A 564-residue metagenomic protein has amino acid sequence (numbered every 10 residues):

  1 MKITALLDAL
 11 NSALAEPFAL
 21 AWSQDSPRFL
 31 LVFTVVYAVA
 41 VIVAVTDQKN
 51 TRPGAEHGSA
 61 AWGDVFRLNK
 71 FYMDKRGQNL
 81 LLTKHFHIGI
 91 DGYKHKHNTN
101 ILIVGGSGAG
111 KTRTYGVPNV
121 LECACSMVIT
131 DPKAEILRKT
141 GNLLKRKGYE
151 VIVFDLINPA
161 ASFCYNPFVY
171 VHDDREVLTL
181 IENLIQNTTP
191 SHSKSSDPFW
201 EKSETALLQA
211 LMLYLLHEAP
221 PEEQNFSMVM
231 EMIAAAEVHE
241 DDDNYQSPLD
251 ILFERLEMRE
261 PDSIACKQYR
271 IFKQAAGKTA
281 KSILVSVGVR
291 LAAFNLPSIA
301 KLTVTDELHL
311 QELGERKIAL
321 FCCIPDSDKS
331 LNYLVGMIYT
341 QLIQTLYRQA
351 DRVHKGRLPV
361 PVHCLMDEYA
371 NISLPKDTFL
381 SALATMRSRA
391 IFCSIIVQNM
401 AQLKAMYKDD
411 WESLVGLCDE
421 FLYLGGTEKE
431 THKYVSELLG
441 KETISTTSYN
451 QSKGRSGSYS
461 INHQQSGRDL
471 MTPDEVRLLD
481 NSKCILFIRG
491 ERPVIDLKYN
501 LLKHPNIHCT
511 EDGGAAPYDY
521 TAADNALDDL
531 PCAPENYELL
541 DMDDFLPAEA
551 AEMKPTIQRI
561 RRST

Functional and structural regions predicted by a protein language model:
M1-A109, R113-G116, K441, S452 (+3 more regions): Basic- and hydrophobic-enriched, low-structure N-terminal and domain-boundary segments that flank ATP-binding catalytic
L7-N11, A15, L82, V397 (+4 more regions): Compositionally biased amphipathic helical and low-complexity segments enriched in hydrophobic
P53-E56, K94-I391, M406, G416 (+4 more regions): P-loop NTPase motor domains
F66, Y333, G426: A short glycine-/small-residue-rich loop at the edge of a beta-strand within enzyme catalytic domains
L383-I485: Conserved ATP-driven motor cores of ASCE-family P-loop NTPases powering translocation/secretion/packaging/pilus
